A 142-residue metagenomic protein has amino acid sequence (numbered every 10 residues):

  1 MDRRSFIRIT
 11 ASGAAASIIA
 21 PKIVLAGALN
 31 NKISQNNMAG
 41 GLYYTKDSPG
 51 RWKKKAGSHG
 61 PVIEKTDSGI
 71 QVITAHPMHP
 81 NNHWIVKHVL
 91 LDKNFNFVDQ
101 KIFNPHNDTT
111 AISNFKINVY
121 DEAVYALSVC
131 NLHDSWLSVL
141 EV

Functional and structural regions predicted by a protein language model:
S5-A26: N-terminal export signals
G27-G69, I102: Transition segment at domain starts
I73-T74, T110-N118: Exposed aromatic-hydrophobic patches
T74-P80: Short amphipathic, basic-aromatic surface patches that mediate peripheral association with negatively charged
K87-L91: Beta-strand signatures of extracellular beta-sandwich domains
F97-H106: Solvent-exposed serine/threonine-rich low-complexity stretches and specific carbohydrate-binding patches
N131-S138: Short acidic/polar inter-strand loop motif in beta-rich domains
